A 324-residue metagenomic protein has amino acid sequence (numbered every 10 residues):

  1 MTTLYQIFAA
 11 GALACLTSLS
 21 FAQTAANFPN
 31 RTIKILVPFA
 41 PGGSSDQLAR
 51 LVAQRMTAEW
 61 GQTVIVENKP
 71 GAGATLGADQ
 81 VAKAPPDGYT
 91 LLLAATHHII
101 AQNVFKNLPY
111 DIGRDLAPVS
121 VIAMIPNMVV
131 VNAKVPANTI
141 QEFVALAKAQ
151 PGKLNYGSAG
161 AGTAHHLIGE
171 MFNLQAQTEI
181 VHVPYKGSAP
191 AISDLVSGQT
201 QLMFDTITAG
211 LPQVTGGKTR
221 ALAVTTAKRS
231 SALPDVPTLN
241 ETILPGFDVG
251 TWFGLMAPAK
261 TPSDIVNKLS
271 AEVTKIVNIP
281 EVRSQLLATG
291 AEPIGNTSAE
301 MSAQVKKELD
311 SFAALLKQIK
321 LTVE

Functional and structural regions predicted by a protein language model:
M1-N30, Q141, V323-E324: Short, low-complexity disordered leader/linker segments with a strong preference for bacterial N-terminal type II
A22-R114, K153-N155, Q177-T206, Q213 (+2 more regions): N-terminal (or domain-start) structured segment
N30-T32, L174, T178, T215 (+1 more regions): An extracytoplasmic/periplasmic, membrane-proximal ligand-sensing/linker region
K83-Y89, N103-P190, L239, W252-Q285: Hinge/capping helix and adjacent helix->loop/strand transition within the periplasmic-binding protein
A95-T96, A133, I207-T208, T226-A227 (+1 more regions): Short secondary-structure boundary segments
D111-V121, G157, E179-V183, Q201-L202 (+2 more regions): Short beta-strand->loop
